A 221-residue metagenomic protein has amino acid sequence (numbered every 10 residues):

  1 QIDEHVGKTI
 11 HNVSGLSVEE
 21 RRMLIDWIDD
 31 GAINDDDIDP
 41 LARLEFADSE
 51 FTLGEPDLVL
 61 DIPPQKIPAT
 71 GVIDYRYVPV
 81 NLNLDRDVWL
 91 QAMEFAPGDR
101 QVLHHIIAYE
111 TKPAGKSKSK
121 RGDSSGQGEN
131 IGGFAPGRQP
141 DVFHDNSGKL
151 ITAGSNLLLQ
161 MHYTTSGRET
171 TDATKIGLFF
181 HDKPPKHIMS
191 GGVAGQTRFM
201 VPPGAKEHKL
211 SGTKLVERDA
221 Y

Functional and structural regions predicted by a protein language model:
Q1-R22, R121-G148: Aromatic/His-enriched, Gly/Pro-containing loop or helix-boundary segments that lie immediately adjacent to catalytic
Q1-V80, L84, A96, H105 (+1 more regions): Aromatic- and Gly/Pro-enriched helix-to-coil junctions and flexible linker segments
R43-E50, L90, H104-A108, S166-A205: Exposed low-complexity, polar/acidic, P/S/T/G-rich flexible segments that act as propeptides, protease-susceptible
K66-I67, V80-N81, G133, D145-K149 (+2 more regions): Beta-strand-rich interaction surfaces with strong enrichment in secreted/lumenal proteins
L84, A96-H104, T165-T170, R218-A220: Extended, low-complexity, turn-rich repeat/linker tracts enriched in Gly/Pro/Ser/Thr and Asp/Glu that occur
L84-Q91, Q101, T152-N156, A205-E207 (+1 more regions): Extended extracellular/luminal ectodomain segments enriched in beta-structured repeat modules
L90-M93, N146-T165: Noncatalytic modules at the cell exterior or secretory-pathway interfaces, chiefly beta-strand-rich lectin/adhesion
D99-S117: Extended low-complexity, serine/threonine- and proline-enriched intrinsically disordered segments
